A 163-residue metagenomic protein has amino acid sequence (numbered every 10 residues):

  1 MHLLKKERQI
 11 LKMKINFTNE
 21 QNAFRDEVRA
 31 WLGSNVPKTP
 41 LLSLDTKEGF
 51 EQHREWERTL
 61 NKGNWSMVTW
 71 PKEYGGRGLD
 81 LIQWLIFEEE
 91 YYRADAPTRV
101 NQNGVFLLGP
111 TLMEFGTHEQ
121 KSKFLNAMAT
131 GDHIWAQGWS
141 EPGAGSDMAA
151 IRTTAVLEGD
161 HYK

Functional and structural regions predicted by a protein language model:
H2-K12: Short, Lys/Arg-enriched N-terminal segments with co-localized hydrophobic residues within the first ~10-30 amino acids
M13-N16, G109-G116, T154: Short, well-ordered beta-strand elements within core beta-sheets of diverse protein domains
T18-R29: Onset of an N-terminal alpha helix
T39-L60: Short secondary-structure junction/hinge motifs that connect adjacent elements
S43-D45, K72, Q102, S140: Short coil/turn segments at secondary-structure boundaries
N61-S122, N126-D132: Internal helix-loop-helix
G76-R77, A96, E119-K163: Glycine-rich, Trp-frequent "lid" loop and neighboring beta-strands that shape and gate the flavin cofactor pocket
